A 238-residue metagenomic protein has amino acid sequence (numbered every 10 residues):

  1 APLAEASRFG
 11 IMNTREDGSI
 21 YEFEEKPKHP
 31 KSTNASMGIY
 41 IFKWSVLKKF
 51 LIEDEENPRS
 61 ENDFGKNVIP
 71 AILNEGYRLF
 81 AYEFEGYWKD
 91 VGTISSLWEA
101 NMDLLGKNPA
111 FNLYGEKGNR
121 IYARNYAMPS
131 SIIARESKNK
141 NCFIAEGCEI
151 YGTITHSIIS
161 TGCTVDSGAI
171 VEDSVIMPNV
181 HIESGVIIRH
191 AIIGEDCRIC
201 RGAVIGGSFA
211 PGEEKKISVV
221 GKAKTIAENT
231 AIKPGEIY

Functional and structural regions predicted by a protein language model:
A1-S45, K49: Conserved core of the sugar-phosphate nucleotidyltransferase
S45-V46, E53-Y238: Left-handed beta-helix
